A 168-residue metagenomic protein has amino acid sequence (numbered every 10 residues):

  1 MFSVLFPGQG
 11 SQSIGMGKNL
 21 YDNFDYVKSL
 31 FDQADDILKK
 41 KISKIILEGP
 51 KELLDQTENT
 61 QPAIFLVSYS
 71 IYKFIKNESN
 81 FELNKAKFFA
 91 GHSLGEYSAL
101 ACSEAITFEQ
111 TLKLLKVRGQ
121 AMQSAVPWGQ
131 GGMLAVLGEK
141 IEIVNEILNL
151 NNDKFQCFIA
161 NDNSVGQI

Functional and structural regions predicted by a protein language model:
M1-F2, S93: Core, highly hydrophobic multi-pass alpha-helical transmembrane subunits of bioenergetic inner membranes
F2-S29, Q33-D36: Short, surface-exposed "cap/lid" segments of acyl-processing enzymes
S3-P7, K44, K116-Q120: N-proximal short alpha-helices
S11-Q12, E48-I168: Acyltransferase
G17, V27, F31, K39 (+5 more regions): A general structural signal for well-ordered alpha-helical segments in protein cores
N23-N59: A conserved beta-strand->alpha-helix junction
